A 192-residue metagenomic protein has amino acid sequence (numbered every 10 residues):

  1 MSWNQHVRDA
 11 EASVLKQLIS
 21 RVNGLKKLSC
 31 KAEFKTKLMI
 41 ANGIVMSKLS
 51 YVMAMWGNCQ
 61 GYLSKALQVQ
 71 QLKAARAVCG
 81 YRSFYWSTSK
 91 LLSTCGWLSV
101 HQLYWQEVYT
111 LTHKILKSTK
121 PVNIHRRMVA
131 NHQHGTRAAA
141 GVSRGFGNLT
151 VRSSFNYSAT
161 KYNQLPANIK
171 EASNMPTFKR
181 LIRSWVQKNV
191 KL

Functional and structural regions predicted by a protein language model:
M1-M55: Basic, alpha-helical interaction scaffolds
A10-V14, L18-R21, A41, V45-K48 (+6 more regions): Alpha-helical interaction elements in eukaryotic regulators
C30-I44, C95-Y104, G145-L149: Structural motif
G43-K48, E107, I115, W185: Amphipathic alpha-helical segments in well-ordered regions
S47-S64, F155-L192: Charged boundary/loop elements
Y62-R127: Short, charged alpha-helical motifs in flexible N/C-terminal segments and linkers
T119-Y157: Amphipathic alpha-helical
